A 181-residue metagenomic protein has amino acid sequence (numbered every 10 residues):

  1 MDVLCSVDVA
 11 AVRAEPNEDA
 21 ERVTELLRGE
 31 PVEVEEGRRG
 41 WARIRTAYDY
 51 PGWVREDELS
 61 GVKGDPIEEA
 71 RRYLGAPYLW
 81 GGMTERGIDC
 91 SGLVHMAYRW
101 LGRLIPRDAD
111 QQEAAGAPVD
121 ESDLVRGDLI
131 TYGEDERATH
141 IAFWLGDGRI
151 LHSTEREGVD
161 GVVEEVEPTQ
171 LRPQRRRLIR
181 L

Functional and structural regions predicted by a protein language model:
M1, N17, E30-E33, R38-G40 (+1 more regions): Boundary regions of SH3-family modules and the immediately adjacent low-complexity/disordered segments in eukaryotic
M1-L4, E68, M83, L145-L181: Aromatic- and glycine-rich peptidoglycan recognition patches
M1-R13, M96-Q111, L145: Short, basic/aromatic beta-hairpin or loop at an interaction surface
C5-V34, Y78: Beta-loop motif signature
T24, Y50-G52, H140: Short beta-strand segments
A70, T84-L101: Active-site nucleophilic cysteine motif
P77-T84: Second-shell loop/turn segments in exported
R103-E165: ...with weaker cross-activation on analogous glycine-rich loops/strands in unrelated enzymes
